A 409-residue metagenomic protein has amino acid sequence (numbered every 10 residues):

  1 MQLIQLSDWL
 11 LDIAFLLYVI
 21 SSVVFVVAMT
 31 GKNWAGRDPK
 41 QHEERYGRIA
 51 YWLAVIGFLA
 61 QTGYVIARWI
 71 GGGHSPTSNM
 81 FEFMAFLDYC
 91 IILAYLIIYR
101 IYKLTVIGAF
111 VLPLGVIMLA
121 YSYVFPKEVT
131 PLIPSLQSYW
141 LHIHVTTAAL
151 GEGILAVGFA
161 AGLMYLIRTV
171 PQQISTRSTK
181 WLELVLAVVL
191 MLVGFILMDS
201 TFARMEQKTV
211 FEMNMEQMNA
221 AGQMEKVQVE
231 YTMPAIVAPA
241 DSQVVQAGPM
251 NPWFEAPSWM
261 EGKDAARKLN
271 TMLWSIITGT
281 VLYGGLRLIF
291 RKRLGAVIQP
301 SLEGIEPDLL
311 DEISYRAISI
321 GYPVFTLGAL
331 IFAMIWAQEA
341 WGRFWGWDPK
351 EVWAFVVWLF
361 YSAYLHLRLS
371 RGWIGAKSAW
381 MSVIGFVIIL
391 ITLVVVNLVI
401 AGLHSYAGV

Functional and structural regions predicted by a protein language model:
M1-A340, G346-V409: Polytopic transmembrane helical bundles with strong interfacial aromatic enrichment
